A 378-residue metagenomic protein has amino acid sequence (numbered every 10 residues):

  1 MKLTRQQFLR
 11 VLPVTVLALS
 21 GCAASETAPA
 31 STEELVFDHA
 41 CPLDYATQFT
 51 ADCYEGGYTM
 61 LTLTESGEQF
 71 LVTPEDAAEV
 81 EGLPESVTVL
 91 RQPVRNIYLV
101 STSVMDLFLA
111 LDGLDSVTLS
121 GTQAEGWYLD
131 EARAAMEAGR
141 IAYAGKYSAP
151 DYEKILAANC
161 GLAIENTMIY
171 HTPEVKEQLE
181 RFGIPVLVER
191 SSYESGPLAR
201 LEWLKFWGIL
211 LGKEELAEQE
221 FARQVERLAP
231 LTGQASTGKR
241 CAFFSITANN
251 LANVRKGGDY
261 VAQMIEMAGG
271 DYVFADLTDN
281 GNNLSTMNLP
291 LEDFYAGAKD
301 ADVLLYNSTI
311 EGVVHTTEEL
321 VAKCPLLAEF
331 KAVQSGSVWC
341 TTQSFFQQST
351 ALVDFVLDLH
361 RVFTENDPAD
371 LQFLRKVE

Functional and structural regions predicted by a protein language model:
R5-L9: N-terminal export leaders
C22-M105, L216-F243, D367-E378: Bacterial Sec-exported substrate-binding components of ABC uptake systems
A23, E194-R223, V303-E378: Structured C-terminal subdomain patch of bacterial secreted/periplasmic proteins
T59-L156, L162-M168: A short, structured surface patch at a secondary-structure boundary
S103-M105, S120-E131, H171-E174, E189-F206 (+2 more regions): Extracytoplasmic ligand-binding site segments that recognize negatively charged/polar headgroups
G145-P150, N166-P173, E194-L201, E215-E218 (+5 more regions): Soluble non-cytosolic domains of exported or imported proteins
G233-H315: Flexible, glycine-rich surface segments
